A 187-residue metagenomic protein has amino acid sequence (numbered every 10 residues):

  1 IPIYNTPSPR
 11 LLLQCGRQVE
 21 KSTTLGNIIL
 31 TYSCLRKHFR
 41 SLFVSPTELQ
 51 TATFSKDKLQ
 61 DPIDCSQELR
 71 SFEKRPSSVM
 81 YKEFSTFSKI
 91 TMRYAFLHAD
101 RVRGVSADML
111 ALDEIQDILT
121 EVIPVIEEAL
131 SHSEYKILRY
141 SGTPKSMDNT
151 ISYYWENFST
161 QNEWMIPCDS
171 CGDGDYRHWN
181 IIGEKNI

Functional and structural regions predicted by a protein language model:
I1-I187: Phosphate/NTP-binding elements of NTP-utilizing enzymes
